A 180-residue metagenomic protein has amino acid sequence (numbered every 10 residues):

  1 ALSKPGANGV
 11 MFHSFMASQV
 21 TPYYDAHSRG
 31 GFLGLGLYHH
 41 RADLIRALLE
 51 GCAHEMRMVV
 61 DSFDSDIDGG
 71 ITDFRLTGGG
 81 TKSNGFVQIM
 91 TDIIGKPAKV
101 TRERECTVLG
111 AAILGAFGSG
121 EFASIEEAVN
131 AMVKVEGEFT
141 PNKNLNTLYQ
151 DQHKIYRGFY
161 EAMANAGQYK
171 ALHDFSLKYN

Functional and structural regions predicted by a protein language model:
A1-N180: Glycine/Thr-rich phosphate-binding loops that ligate phosphate moieties of nucleotide and other phosphorylated ligands
